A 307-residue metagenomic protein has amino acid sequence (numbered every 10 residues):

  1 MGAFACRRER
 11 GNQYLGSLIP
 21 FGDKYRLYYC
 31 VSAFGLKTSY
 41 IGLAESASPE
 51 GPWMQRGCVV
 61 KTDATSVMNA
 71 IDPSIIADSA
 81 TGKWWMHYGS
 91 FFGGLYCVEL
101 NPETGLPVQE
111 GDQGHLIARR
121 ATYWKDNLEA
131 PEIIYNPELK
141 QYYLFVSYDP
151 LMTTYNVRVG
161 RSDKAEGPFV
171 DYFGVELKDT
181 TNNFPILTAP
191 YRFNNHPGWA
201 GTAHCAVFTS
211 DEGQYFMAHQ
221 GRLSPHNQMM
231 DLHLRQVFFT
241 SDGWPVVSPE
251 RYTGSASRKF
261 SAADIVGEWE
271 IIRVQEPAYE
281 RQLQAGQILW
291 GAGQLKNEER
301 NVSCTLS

Functional and structural regions predicted by a protein language model:
M1-S307: Carbohydrate-active catalytic/glycan-binding domains of CAZyme proteins, especially the secreted or lumenal ectodomains
